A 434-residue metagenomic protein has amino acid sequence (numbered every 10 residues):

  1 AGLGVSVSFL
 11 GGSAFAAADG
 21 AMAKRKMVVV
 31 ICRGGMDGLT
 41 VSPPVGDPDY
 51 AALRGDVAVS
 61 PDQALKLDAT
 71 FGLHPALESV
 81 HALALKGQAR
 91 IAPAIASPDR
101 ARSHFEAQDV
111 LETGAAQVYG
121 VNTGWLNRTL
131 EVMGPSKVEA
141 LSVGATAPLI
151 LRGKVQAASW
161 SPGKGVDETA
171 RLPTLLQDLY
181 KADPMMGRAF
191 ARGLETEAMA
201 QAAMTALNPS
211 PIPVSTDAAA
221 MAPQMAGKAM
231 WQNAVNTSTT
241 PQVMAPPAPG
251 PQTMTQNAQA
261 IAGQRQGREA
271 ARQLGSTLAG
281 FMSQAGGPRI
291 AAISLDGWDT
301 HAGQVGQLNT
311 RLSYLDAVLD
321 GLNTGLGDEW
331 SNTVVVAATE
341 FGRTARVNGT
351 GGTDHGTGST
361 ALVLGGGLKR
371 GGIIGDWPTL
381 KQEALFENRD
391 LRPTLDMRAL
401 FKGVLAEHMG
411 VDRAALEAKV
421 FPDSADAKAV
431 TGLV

Functional and structural regions predicted by a protein language model:
A1-G325, R346, T360-V363, G372-V434: Feature for exported/extracytoplasmic and membrane-associated proteins, marking the mature portion
L319, N323-T350: Metal-dependent active-site segment of extracytoplasmic phospho-/sulfohydrolases and closely related
G351-G352, L395: Short Gly/Pro-enriched turn/cap motifs at secondary-structure boundaries
H355: Phosphate-handling catalytic cores of nucleic-acid transaction enzymes
